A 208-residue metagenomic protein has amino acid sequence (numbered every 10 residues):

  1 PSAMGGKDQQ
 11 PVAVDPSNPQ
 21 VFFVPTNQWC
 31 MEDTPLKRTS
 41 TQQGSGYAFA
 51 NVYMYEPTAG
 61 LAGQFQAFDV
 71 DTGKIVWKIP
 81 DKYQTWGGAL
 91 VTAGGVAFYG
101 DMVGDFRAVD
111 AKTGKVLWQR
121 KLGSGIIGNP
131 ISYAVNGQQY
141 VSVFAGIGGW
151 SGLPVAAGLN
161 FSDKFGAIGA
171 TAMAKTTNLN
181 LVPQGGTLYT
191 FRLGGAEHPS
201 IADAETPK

Functional and structural regions predicted by a protein language model:
P1-A13, V143: Signature of short aromatic-glycine-proline-rich micro-motifs recurring in repeat-based ectodomains
Q9, P19, A62: Extracellular structured ligand-interaction cores
A13-N18, F22: Extended repeat-based solenoid scaffolds, especially LRR ectodomains and other repeat-derived architectures
V14-D15, N27-W29: Long, charge-dense accessory insertions within large macromolecular proteins
F22-V24, Y99: Short hydrophobic-aromatic micro-motifs
W29, D33-Q84, L90-I127, I131-K208: Extracytoplasmic/lumenal domain signature
